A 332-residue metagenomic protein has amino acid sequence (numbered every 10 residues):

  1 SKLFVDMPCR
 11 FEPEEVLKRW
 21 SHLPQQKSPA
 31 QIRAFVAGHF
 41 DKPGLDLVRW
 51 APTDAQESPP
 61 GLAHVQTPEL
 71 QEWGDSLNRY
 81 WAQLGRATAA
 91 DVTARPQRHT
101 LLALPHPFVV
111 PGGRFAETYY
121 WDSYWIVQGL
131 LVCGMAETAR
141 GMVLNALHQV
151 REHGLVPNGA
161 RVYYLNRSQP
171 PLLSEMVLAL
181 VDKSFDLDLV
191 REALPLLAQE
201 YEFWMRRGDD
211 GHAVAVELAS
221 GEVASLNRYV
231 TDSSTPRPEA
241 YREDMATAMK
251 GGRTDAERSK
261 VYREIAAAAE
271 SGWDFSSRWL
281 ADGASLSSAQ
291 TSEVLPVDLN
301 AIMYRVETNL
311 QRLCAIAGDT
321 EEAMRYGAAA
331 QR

Functional and structural regions predicted by a protein language model:
S1-R332: Acidic, mature catalytic/reactive cores of soluble proteins
